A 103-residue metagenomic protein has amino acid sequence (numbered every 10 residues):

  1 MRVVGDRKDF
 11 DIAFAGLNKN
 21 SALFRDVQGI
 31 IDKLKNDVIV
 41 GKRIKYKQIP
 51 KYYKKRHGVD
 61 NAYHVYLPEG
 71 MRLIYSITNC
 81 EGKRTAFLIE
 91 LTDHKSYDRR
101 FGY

Functional and structural regions predicted by a protein language model:
M1, A15-L17, D60-Y103: Enriched for short, Lys/Arg-rich terminal
M1-N36: Arg/Lys-rich, positively charged N-terminal/basic patches that mediate binding to nucleic acids
D6-R7, P50, D93: Alpha-helix initiation/capping motif
I30-K33, K47, I77: Compositionally biased, intrinsically disordered low-complexity segments
N36-V65: A short, surface-exposed loop/turn module that caps and links secondary-structure elements
